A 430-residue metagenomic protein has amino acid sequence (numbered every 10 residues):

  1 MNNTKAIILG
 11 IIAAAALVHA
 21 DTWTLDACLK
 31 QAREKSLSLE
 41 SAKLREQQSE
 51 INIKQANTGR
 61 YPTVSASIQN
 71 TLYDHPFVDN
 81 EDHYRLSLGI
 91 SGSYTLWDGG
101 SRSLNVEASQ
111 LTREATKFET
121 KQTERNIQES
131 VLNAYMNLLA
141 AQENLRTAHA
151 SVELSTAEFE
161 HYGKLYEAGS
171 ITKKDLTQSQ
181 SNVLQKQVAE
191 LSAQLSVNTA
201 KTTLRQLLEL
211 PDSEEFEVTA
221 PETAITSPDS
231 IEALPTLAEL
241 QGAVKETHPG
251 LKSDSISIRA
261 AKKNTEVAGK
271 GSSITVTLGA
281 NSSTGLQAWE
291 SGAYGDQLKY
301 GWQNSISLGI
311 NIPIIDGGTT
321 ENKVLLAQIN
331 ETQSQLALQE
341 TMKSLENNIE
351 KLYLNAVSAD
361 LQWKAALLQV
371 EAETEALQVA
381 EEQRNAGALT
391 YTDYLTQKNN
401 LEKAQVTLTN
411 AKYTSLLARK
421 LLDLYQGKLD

Functional and structural regions predicted by a protein language model:
M1-I8: Bacterial N-terminal signal peptides that target proteins for export
I11-A20: Hydrophobic h-region of N-terminal signal peptides that target proteins for export in Gram-negative bacteria
H19-S65, D212, V218-R259, M342 (+1 more regions): Bacterial Sec-pathway N-terminal export signals of envelope proteins
E40-L44, N57-T58, S65, D82 (+8 more regions): Sec/SRP-type N-terminal targeting helices
S67-Y94, N105, E222-E232, E266 (+1 more regions): Small/polar, glycine/serine/threonine/aspartate-rich low-complexity segments that form flexible
N126-A243, N355, A359, L401 (+2 more regions): Periplasmic alpha-helical coiled-coil/stalk elements that build and connect Gram-negative outer-membrane
Q185-L210, L368-K428: Short segments within alpha-helical structural elements
